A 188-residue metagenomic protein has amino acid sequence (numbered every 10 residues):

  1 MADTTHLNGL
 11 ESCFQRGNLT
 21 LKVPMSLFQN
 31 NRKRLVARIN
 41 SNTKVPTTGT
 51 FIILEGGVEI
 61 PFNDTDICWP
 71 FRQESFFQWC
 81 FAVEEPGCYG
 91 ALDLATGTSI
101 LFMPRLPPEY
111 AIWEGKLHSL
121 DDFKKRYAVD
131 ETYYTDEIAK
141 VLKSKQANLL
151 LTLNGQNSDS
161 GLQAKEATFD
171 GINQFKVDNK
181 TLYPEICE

Functional and structural regions predicted by a protein language model:
M1-E188: A composition/biophysics-driven feature that prefers long, compositionally simple stretches
